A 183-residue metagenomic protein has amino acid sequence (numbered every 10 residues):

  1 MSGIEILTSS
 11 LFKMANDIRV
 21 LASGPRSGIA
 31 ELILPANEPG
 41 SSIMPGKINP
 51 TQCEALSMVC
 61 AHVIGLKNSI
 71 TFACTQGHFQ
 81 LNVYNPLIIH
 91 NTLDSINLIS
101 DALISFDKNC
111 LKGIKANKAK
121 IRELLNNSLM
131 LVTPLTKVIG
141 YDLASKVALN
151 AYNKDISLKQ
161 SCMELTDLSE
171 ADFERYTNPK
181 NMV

Functional and structural regions predicted by a protein language model:
M1-R19: Helix-rich catalytic cores of soluble enzyme domains
N16, S23-V183: Catalytic-core signal marking the mid-to-C-terminal active-site face
